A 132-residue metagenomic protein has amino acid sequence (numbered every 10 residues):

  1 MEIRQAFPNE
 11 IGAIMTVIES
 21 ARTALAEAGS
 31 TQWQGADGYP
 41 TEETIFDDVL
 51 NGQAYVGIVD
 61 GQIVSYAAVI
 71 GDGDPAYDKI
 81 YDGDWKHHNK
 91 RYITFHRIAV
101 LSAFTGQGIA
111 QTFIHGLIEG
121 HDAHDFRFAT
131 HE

Functional and structural regions predicted by a protein language model:
M1, Q62-Y66, I93: Glycine-rich phosphate/pyrophosphate-binding loop shared by adenosine-nucleotide-utilizing enzymes
E2-T16: A short beta-loop-alpha structural element at the N-terminal edge of CoA-dependent acyl/N-acetyltransferase catalytic
T23-T44: Conserved GNAT-fold acetyl-CoA-binding loop/helix
I45-L50: Short loop/turn motifs at secondary-structure junctions and domain boundaries
N51-A67: Conserved beta-hairpin
A68-A99, T105: Conserved acyl-donor/pantetheine-binding loop and adjacent beta-alpha core of acyl/acetyltransferases and related
V100, G106-E119: Conserved acetyl-CoA-binding loop-helix of GNAT-fold acetyltransferases
I114, H121-E132: Conserved GNAT acetyl-CoA-binding A-motif
